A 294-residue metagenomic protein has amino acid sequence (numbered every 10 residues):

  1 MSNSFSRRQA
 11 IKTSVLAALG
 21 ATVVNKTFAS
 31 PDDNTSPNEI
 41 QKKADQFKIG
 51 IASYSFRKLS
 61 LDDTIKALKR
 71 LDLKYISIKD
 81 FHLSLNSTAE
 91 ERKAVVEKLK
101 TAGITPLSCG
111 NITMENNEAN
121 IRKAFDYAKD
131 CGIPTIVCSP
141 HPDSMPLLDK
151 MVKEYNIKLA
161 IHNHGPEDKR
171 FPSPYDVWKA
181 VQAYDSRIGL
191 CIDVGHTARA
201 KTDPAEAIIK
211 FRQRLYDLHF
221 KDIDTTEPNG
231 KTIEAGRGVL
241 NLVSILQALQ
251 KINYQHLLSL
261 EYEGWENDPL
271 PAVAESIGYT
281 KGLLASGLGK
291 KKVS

Functional and structural regions predicted by a protein language model:
S2-K48, K58-L71, F171-P174, A183-I192 (+1 more regions): Histidine-acidic metal/acid-base catalytic patches
V15-G20, Q41, D62-D63, H82 (+4 more regions): Active-site acidic/histidine proton-transfer and metal-coordination neighborhood in alpha/beta enzyme cores
N34-S36, K58-L71, E90-K100, I112-A119: Short, composition-biased local secondary-structure segments
F47-A52, I76-I78, P106-N111, I136-C138 (+4 more regions): Hydrophobic faces of well-ordered beta-strands that scaffold small-molecule active sites in alpha/beta enzyme cores
A52-F56, K79-L83, N111-M114, H141 (+4 more regions): Active-site beta-loop-alpha junctions enriched in small/polar residues
S77-A94: Glycine-rich, proline-tolerant flexible connector loops at the mouths of alpha/beta enzymes
E91-T101, L147-E154, S244-A248: Catalytic-core regions built around general acid/base machinery
